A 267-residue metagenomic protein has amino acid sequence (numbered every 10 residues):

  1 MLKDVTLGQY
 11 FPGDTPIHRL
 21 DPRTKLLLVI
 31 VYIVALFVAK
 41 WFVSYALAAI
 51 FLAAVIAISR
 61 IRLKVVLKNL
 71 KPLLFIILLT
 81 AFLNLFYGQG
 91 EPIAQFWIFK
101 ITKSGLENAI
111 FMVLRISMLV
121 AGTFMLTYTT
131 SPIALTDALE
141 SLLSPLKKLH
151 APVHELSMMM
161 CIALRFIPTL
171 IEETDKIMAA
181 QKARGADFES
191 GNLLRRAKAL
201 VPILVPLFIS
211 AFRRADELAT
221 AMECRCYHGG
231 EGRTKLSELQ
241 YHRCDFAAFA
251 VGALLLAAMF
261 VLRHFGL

Functional and structural regions predicted by a protein language model:
M1-S44, I50-A53, A57, S144-A151 (+3 more regions): Transmembrane alpha-helix interface motif
D14, F37, I61-V65, F96 (+4 more regions): Membrane-helix interfacial "entry" motifs
K25, K64-L74, A248: Alpha-helical transmembrane segments and their helix-start/interface "positive-inside/aromatic belt" motifs in integral
W41, Y45, R60-K64, G88-F96 (+2 more regions): Transmembrane helix-loop junctions in multipass membrane proteins, especially transporters and channels
F51-I61, I76-L79: Alpha-helical transmembrane segments and their membrane-interface exit regions
N69-I77, V113, S117-V120, L207 (+3 more regions): Loop-to-transmembrane-helix entry motif
L73-A186, L193: Juxtamembrane/interface alpha-helical elements of multi-pass membrane proteins
